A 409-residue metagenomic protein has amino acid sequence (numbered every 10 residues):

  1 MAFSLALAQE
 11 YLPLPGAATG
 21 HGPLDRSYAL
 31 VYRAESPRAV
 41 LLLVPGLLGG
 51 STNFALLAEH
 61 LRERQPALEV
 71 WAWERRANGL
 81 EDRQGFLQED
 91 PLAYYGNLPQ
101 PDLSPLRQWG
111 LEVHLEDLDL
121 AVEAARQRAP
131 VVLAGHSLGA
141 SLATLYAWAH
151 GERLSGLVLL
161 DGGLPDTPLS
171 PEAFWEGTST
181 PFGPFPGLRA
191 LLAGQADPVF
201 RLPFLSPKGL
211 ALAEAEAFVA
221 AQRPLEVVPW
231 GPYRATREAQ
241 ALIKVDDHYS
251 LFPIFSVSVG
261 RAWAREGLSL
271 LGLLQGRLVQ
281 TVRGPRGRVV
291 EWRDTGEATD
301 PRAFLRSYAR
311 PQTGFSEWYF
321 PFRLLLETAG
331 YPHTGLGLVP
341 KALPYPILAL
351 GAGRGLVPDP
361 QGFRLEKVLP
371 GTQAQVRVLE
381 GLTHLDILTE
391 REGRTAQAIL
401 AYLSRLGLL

Functional and structural regions predicted by a protein language model:
L5-Y32: N-terminal cap/lid segment of alpha/beta-hydrolase-fold proteins
R38, P45-G50, S137: Active-site glycine-rich loops that stabilize anionic/oxyanionic intermediates across multiple enzyme folds
R62-P101: Conserved alpha/beta-hydrolase
E89-R126: Alpha/beta-hydrolase active-site loop
A134-G139, A143: Gly/Ala-rich beta-loop-alpha elbow adjacent to hydrolase catalytic centers
E172-Y345: Alpha/beta-hydrolase
G335, T372-L409: Catalytic active-site module of serine/aspartate enzymes centered on a nucleophile-bearing elbow/loop
L356-G362: Conserved alpha/beta-hydrolase "acid-adjacent" motif
